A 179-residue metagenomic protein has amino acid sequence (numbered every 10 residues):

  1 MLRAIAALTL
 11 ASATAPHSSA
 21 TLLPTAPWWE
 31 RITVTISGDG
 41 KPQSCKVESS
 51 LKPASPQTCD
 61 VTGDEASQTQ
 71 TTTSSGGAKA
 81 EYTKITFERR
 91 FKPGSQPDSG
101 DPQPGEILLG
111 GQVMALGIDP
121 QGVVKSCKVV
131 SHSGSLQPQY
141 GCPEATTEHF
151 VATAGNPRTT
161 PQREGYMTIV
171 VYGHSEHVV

Functional and structural regions predicted by a protein language model:
M1-L8: Sec-dependent signal peptide recognition, specifically the positively charged N-region followed immediately by
L2, T14-V179: Charge-biased low-complexity segments
